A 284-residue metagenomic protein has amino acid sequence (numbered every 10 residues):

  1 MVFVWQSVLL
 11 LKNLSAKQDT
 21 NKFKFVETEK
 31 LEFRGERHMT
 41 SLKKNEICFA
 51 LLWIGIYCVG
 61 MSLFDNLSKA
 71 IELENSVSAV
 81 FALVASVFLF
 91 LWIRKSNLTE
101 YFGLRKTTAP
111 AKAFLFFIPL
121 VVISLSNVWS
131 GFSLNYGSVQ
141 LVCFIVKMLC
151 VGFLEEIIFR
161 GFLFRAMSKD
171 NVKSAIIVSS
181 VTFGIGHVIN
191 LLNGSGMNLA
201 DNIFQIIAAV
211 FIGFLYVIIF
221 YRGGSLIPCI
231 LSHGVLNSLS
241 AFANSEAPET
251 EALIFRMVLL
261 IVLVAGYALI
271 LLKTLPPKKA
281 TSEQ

Functional and structural regions predicted by a protein language model:
T40-I54, L73-V84, W92-L125, S168-A175: Interfacial transmembrane-helix boundary/kink motif in multi-pass membrane proteins
K44-I93, I118, S138, V142-C143 (+2 more regions): Alpha-helical transmembrane segments in multi-pass membrane proteins
K69, W129-S138, G194-L199, E246-E251: Membrane-interface helix caps and helix-loop-helix hairpins in membrane proteins
K95-T99, I270-E283: Membrane-interface capping segments at transmembrane-helix boundaries
L154-S180, Y221-S225: Membrane-interface helix/loop boundary segments of multi-pass membrane proteins
N202-M257: Functionally important transmembrane alpha-helices
